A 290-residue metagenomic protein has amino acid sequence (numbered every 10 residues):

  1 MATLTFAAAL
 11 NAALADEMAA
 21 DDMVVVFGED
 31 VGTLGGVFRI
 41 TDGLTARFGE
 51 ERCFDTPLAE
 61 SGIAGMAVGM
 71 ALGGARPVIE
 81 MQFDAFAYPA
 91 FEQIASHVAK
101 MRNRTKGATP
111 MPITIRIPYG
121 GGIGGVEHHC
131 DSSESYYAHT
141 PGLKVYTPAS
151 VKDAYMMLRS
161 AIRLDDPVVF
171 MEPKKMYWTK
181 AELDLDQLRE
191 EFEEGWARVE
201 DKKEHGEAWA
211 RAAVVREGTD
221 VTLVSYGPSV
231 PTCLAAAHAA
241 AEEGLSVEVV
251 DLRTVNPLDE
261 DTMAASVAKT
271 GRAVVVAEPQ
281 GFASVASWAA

Functional and structural regions predicted by a protein language model:
M1-D184, R189: Thiamine diphosphate
V31, R39-R47, E60, A108-R116 (+2 more regions): Thiamine diphosphate
